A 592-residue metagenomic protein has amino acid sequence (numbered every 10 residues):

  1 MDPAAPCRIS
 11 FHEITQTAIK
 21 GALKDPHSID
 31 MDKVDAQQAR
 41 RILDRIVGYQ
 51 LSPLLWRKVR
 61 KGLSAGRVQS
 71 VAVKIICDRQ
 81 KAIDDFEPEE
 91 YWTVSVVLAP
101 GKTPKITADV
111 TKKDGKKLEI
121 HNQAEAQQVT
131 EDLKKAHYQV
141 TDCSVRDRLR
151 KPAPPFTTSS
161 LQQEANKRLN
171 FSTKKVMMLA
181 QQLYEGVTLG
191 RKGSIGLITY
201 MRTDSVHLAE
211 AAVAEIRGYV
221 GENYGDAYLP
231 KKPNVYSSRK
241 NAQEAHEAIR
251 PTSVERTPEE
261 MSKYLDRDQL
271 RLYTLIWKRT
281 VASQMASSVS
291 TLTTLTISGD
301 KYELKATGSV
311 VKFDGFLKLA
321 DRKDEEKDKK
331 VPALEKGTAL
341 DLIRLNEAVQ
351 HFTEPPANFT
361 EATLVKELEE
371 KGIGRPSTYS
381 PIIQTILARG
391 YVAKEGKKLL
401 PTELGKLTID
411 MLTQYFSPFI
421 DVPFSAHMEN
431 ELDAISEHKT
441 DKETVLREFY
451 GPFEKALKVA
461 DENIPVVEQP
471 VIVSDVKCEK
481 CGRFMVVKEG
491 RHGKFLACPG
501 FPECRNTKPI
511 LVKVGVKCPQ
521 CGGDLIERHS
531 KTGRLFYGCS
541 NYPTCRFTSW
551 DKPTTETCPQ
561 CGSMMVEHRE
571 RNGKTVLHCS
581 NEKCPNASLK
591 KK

Functional and structural regions predicted by a protein language model:
M1-D147, Q181, P251-Y302: Phosphate-backbone binding and catalysis cores of DNA-processing enzymes
I14-A18, D30, V34-I42, L63 (+17 more regions): Charged, alpha-helix-enriched surfaces in structured cytosolic catalytic cores of large nucleotide-utilizing machines
A39-L51, V68, V96-P100, R148-S160 (+5 more regions): Core structural elements
S52, D85, A126, S144 (+2 more regions): Basic, low-complexity terminal or inter-domain segments flanking catalytic cores
R60-S64, V145-P154, N166-S172, T199-L208 (+1 more regions): Conserved short loop/turn motifs at secondary-structure junctions
V94, L98-K102, N166, F171-E210 (+3 more regions): Conserved catalytic breakage-reunion loop centered on the nucleophilic residue
K135-K151, Q163, L345-H351: Positively charged, polyanion-binding regions of nucleic-acid-associated proteins
S160-T173, V365-R375: Short helix-coil junctions and helix-kink-helix linkers
